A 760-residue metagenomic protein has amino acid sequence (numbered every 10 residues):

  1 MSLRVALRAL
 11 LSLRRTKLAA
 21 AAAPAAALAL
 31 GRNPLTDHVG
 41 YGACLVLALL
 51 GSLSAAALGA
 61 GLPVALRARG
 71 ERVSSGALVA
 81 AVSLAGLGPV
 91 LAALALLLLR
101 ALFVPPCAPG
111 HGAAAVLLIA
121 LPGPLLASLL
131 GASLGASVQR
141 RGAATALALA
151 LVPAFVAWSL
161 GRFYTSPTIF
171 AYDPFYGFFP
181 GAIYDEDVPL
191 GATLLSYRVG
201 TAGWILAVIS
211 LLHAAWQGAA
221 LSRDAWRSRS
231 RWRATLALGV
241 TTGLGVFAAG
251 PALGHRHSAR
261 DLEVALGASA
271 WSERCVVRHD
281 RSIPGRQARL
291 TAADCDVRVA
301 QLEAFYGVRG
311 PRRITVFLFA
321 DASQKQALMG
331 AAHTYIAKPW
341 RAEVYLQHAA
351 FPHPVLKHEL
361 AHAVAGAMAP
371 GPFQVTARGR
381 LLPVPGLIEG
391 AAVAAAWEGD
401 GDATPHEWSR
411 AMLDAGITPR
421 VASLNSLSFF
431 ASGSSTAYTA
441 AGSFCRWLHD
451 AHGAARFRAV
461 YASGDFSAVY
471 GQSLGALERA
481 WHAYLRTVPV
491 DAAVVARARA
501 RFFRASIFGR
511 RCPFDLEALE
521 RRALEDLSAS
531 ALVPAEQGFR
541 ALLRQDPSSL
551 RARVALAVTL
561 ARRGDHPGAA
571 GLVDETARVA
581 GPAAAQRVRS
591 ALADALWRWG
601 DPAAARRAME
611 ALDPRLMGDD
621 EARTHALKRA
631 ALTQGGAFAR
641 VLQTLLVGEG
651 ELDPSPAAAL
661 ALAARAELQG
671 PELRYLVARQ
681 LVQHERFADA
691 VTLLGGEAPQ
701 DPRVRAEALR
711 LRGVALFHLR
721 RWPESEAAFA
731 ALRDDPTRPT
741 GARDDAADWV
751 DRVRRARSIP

Functional and structural regions predicted by a protein language model:
M1-L62, L221: Hydrophobic alpha-helical transmembrane segments
A6-T16, A21, L30-R32, A249-S258 (+7 more regions): Zn2+-dependent metallopeptidase catalytic core
T16, G40-S54, G86, G110-L125 (+1 more regions): Alpha-helical transmembrane segments of polytopic membrane proteins
A27-D37, A95-A108, S159-S166: Juxtamembrane "helix-exit" motif on the non-cytosolic side of transmembrane helices
V39, A81-A143: Secretory targeting signals
A56-L62, S128-A132, W204-L221: Alpha-helical transmembrane segments
A150-P153, M329-H348, P354-V355, A369-P513 (+2 more regions): Acidic/His/Gly-enriched intrinsically disordered linker/tail segments that often contain short helix/coil "MoRF-like"
V156-W204, Q217-A252, S432-S435, A459-E697 (+1 more regions): Beta/coil-rich, acidic/histidine-enriched accessory regions frequently appended to metallopeptidases
